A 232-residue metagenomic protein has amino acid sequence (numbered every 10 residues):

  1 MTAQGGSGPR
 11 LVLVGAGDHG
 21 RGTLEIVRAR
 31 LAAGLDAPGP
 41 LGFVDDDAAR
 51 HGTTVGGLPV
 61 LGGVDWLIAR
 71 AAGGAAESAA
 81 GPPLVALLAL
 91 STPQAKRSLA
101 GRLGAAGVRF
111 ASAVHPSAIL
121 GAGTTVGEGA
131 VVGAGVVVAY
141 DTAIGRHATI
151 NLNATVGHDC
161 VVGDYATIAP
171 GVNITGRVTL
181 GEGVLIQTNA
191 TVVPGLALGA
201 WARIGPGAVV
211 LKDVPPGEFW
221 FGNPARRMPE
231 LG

Functional and structural regions predicted by a protein language model:
M1-V55, I68-R70, A75-S78: Hydrophobic, well-ordered beta-alpha structural blocks that scaffold small-molecule cofactor pockets
D18-R21, Q94-A95, T125, V209: Short alpha-helical
L24-V27, V55-G56, S98-R102, I144 (+2 more regions): Short amphipathic alpha-helical segments
L41, L84-V85, E128: Conserved acidic residues
A48-I119: Phosphate-bearing ligand-interacting subdomains that bind or position ATP/ADP/UDP/GDP/NAD(P) or nucleotide-linked
S112-M228: Structural signal for interior beta-strand "rungs" in well-ordered beta-sheet cores of soluble enzyme domains
